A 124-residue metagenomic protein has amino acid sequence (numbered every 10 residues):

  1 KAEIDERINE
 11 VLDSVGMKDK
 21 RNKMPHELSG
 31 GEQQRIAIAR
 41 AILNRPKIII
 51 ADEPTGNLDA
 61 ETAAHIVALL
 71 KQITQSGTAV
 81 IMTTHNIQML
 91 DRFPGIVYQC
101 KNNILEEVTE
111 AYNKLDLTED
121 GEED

Functional and structural regions predicted by a protein language model:
E3-V15: ABC nucleotide-binding domain "signature" region
M24-L28, E32: Conserved ABC ATPase signature
I38: Hydrophobic anchor residue at the start of the ABC signature
R45: Conserved catalytic motifs of ABC-family nucleotide-binding domains
I49-D52: Catalytic Walker B motif of ABC-type/P-loop ATPase nucleotide-binding domains
A60-T62: Helix N-cap at the start of a conserved alpha-helix in ABC-type nucleotide-binding domains
T78-T83: Conserved H-loop
